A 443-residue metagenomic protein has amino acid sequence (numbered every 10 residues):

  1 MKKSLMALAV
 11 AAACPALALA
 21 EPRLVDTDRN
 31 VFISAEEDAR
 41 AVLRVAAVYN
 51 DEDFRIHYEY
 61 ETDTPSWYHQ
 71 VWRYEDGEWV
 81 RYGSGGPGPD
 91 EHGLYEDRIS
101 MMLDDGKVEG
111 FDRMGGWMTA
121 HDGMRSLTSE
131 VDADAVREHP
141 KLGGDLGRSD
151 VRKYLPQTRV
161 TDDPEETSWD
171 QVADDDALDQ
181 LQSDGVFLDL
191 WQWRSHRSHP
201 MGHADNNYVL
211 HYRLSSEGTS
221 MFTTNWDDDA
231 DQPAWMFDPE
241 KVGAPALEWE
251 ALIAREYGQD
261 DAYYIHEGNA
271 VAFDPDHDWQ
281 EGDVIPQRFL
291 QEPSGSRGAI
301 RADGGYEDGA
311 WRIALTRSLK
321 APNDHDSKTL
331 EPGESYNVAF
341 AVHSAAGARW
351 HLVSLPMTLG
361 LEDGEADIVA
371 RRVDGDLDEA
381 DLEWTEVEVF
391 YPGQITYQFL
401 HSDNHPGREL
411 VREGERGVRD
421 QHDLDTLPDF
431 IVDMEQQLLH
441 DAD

Functional and structural regions predicted by a protein language model:
M1-L19: Gram-negative bacterial Sec-dependent N-terminal signal peptides
A20-P22, W72-D274, P322-D443: Acidic/polar low-complexity flexible segments
L43-A46, I300-G305: Beta-strand-rich interaction surfaces with strong enrichment in secreted/lumenal proteins
Y49-D51, Y60-T64, L319-A321, V342-A346: Beta-strand elements of well-folded, non-transmembrane domains
D53-Y60, W311-R317: Short, well-ordered beta-strand segments enriched in hydrophobic/aromatic residues
Y264-S296: Surface-exposed, low-complexity/disordered Ser/Thr/Gly/Pro/Asn-rich loops and linkers
S296-G298, G305, R312-A321: A beta-strand/beta-hairpin structural motif
A302-G309, D326-E331: Exposed beta-sheet edge/beta-hairpin loop segments within beta-rich domains
